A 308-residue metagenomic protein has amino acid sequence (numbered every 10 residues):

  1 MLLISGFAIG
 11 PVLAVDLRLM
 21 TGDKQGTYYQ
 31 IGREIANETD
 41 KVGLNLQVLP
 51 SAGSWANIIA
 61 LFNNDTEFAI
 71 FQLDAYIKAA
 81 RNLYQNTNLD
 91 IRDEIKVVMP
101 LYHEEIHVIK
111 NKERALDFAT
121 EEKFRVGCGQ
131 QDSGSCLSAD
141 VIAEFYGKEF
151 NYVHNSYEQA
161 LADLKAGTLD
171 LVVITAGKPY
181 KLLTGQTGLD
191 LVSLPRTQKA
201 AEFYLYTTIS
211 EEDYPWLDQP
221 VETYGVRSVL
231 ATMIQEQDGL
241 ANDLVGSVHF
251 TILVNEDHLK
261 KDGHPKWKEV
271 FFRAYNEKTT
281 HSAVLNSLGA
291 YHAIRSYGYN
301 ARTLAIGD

Functional and structural regions predicted by a protein language model:
M1-A8: Bacterial N-terminal signal peptides
I9-A14: Sec/Tat signal peptide C-region and signal peptidase I cleavage site
V15-V42, L46, H103-A162, A166: Bilobed "Venus flytrap"/periplasmic-binding protein-like clamshell domains and structurally analogous long
D16-R18, T27-F118: Short, glycine-/small- and polar/acidic-enriched structural segments that line small-molecule recognition paths
T39-G43, D65, L73, I77-A80 (+7 more regions): Sec/Tat-exported extracytoplasmic proteins
L73, Y84, R114, K148-L240: Pocket-lining segment of extracytoplasmic ligand-binding domains
K123-I142, Y206-E277: Ligand-binding clefts/hinges and TM-proximal coupling segments of bilobed small-molecule sensing domains
N155, Q159-A166, A176-L191, D243-D308: An extracytoplasmic/periplasmic, membrane-proximal ligand-sensing/linker region
